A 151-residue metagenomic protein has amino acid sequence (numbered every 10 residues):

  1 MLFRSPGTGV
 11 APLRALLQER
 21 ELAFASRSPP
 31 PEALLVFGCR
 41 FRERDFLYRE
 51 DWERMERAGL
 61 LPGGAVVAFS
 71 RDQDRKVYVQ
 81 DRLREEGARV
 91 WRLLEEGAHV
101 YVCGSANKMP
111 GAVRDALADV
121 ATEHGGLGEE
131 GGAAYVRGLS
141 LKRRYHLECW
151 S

Functional and structural regions predicted by a protein language model:
M1-L2: Short, small-residue-biased leader/transition segments that mark boundaries at the very start of proteins
S5-V10: Central I-helix of cytochrome P450 enzymes
A11-L16: E2/UBC-UEV (E2-variant) core
Q18-F24, P30-S151: Reductase modules of NAD(P)H-dependent flavoproteins
